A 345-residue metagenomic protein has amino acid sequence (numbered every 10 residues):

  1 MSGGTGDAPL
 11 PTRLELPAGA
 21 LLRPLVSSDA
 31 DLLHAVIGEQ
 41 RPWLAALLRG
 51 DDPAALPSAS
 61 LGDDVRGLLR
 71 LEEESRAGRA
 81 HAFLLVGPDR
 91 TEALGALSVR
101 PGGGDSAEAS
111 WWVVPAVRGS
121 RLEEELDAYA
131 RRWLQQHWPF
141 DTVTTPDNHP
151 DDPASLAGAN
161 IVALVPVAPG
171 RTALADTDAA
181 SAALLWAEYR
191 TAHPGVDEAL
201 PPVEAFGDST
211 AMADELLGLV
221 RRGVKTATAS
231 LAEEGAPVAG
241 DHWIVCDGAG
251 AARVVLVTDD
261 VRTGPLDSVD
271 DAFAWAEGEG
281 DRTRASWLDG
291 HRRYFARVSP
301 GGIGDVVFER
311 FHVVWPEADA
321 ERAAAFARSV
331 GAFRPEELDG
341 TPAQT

Functional and structural regions predicted by a protein language model:
M1-A116, R132-T177: GNAT-family acyltransferases
P57-L61, G119-E124, G280-R284: Flexible, glycine- and charge-enriched loops at secondary-structure boundaries
R66-S75, E125-Y129, L216, V220 (+2 more regions): Short, Φ-rich (hydrophobic/aromatic) sequence segments
T91, D105, V117, G264-L266 (+1 more regions): Residue-level signal for secondary-structure boundary sites
G95-L122, E321-T345: Repeat-unit-sized solenoid/scaffold elements
S120-L134: Conserved acetyl-CoA-binding loop-helix of GNAT-fold acetyltransferases
L164-V255, V261-T345: Mixed-charge, low-complexity intrinsically disordered regions
